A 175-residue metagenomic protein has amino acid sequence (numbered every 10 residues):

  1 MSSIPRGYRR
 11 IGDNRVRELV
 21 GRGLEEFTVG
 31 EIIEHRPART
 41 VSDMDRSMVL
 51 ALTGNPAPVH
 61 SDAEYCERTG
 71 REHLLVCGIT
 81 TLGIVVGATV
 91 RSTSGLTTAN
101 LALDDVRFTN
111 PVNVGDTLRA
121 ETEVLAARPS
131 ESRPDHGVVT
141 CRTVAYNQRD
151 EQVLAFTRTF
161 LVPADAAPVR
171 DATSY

Functional and structural regions predicted by a protein language model:
S2-L103, L154, A164-Y175: Hot-dog-fold acyl-thioester-processing enzymes
A38-V41, L125-A126, H136, Q152 (+1 more regions): Generic alpha-helical hydrophobic packing signal
V41, V112, R128, R149 (+1 more regions): Residues that cap or initiate secondary-structure elements
D104-N147: Hydrophobic beta-sheet segments that form the core/acyl-binding groove of ACP/CoA-dependent acyl-chain-processing
T140-Y146, E151-P168: Flexible glycine-rich active-site/ligand-binding loops centered on an Asp-His dyad
